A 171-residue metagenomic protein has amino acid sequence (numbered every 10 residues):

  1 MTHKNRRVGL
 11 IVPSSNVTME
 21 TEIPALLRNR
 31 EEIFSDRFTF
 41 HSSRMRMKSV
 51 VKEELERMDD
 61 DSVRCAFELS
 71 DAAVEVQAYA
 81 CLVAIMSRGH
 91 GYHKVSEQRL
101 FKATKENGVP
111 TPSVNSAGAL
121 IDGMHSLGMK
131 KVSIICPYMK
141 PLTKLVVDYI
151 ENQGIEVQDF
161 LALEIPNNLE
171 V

Functional and structural regions predicted by a protein language model:
M1-R64, P141-V171: N-terminal glycine-rich anion-binding loop in soluble enzyme alpha/beta folds
V12-T18, C81-H93, L120, C136-L142: Gly/Ser/Thr-rich loops at beta-strand to alpha-helix junctions that form or flank small-molecule/cofactor-binding
N29, R64-E68, G123-S126: A generic secondary-structure signal
E53-E56, R88, G123-H125: Short hydrophobic alpha-helices and adjacent helix-cap/hinge residues
E56-D60, G91, V114-N115: Conserved phosphate-coordination/catalytic loops
A66-T111: Glycine/small-residue-rich loop that forms an oxyanion/phosphate-binding "nest" at active or ligand-binding sites
S96-N168: Conserved beta-alpha
